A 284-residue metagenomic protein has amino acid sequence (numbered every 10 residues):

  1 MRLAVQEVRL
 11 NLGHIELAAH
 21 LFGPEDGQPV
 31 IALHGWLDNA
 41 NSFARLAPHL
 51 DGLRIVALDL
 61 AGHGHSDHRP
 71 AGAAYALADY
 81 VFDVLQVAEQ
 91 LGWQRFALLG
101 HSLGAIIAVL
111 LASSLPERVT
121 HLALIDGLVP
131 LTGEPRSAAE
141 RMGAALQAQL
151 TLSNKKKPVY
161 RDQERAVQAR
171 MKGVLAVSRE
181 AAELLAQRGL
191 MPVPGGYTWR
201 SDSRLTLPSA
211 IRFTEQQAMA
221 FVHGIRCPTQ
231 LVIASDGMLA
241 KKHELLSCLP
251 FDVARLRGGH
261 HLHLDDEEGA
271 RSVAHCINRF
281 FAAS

Functional and structural regions predicted by a protein language model:
M1-V30, D51-L53, W93-Q94, V129 (+2 more regions): Alpha/beta-hydrolase fold catalytic core
I15, V56-L99, H275: Active-site loop/oxyanion-hole signature of alpha/beta-hydrolase fold enzymes
L21-H68: Conserved HGGG/HGGXW glycine-rich cap/lid loop of the alpha/beta-hydrolase fold
Q94-S137: Conserved hydrolase catalytic core segment
I125-V159: A catalytic-pocket lid/entrance helix-loop region that shapes and gates access to the active site across common
N154-I211: Conserved alpha/beta-hydrolase catalytic His-Asp/Glu region
M191-S247: Conserved serine/cysteine hydrolase catalytic core
G259-A270: Catalytic histidine-centered segment of alpha/beta-hydrolase-like enzymes
